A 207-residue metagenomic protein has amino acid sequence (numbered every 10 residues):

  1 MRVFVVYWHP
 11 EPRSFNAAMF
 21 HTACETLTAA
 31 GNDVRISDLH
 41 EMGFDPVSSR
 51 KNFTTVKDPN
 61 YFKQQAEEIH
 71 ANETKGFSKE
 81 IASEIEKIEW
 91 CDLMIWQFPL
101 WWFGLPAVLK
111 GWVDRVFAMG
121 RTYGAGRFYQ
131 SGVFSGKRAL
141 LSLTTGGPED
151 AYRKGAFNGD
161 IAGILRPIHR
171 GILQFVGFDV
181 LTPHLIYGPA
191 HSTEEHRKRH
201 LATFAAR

Functional and structural regions predicted by a protein language model:
M1-F98, F103-R121, R199-R207: N-terminal beta1-alpha1-beta2 submodule of the flavodoxin-like/Rossmannoid cofactor-binding fold
F4-V6, R35-S37, L140-S142, L181-H184: Hydrophobic/aromatic beta-strand patches that form the interior of the parallel beta-sheet core in alpha/beta enzyme
L93, R138-L140: Conserved catalytic-site loops of classical short-chain dehydrogenases/reductases
A107-V108, G124, D150-G155: A short secondary-structure junction signal
Y123, R127-Y129: Donor/substrate-binding cores of folate-linked one-carbon enzymes
S131-G136: Short, conserved loop/helix-junction motifs that constitute active-site signature segments in enzyme catalytic cores
L141-E149: Active-site segments of SGNH/GDSL-like serine hydrolases that catalyze O-acetyl group transfer/hydrolysis on lipids
A151-R207: Glycine-rich phosphate/pyrophosphate-binding loop and the adjoining helix
